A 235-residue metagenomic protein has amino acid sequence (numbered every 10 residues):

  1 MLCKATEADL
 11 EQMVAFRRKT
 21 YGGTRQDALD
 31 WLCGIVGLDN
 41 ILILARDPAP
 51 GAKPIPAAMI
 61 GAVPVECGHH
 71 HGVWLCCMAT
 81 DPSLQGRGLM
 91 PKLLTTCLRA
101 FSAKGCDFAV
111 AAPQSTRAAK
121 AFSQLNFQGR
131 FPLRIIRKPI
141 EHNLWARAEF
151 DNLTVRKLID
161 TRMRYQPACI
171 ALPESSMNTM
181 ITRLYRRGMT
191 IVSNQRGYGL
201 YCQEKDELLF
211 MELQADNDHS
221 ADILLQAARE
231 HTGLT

Functional and structural regions predicted by a protein language model:
M1-L2: Extreme N-terminal starter segment of soluble prokaryotic enzymes
A8, Q12, T116-R117: Short alpha-helical
A15-A52, P56-C67, R164-T190: Active-site rim helix/loop that mediates acceptor-substrate recognition in acyltransferases
L44, K53-V65, H71-A79, Q195-E204 (+1 more regions): Conserved beta-strand in the GNAT
T80, G86-A103, Q124, D218-R229: Conserved acetyl-CoA-binding loop-helix of GNAT-fold acetyltransferases
F101-Q114, T232-T235: Conserved GNAT acetyl-CoA-binding A-motif
C106-D107, Q114-L133: Conserved active-site alpha-helix within GNAT-family acetyltransferase domains
L125-Q214, D218-A221: Amide-forming acyltransferase catalytic core, primarily the GNAT-like/NAT-type and related acyltransferase folds
